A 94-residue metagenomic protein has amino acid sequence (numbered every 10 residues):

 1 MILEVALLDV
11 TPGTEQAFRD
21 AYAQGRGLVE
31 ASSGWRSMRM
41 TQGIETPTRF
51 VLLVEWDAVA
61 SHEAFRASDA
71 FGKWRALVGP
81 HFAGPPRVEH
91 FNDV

Functional and structural regions predicted by a protein language model:
I2-D9, R39-R66, N92: Short, well-ordered beta-strand segments in beta-rich or mixed alpha/beta enzyme and ligand-binding folds
D9-R19: Short, surface-exposed ligand-recognition loops at beta-strand->loop->(often short) alpha-helix junctions that present
E15, W35, E45-P47, A83: A generic structural motif
D20-S37, E55-V88: An amphipathic, aromatic/His-enriched active-site/gating alpha helix that lines ligand/cofactor pockets
